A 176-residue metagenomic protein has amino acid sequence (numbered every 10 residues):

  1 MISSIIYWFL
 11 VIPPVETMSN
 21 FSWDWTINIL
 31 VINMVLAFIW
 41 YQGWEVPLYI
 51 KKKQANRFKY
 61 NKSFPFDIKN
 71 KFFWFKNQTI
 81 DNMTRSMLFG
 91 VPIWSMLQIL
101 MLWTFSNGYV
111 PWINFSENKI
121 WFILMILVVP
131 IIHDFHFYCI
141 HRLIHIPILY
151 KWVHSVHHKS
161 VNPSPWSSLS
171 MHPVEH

Functional and structural regions predicted by a protein language model:
M1-C139, S160-H176: Non-catalytic, topology-defining segments of multipass membrane proteins
R142-H158: Membrane-interface helix/loop boundary segments of multi-pass membrane proteins
